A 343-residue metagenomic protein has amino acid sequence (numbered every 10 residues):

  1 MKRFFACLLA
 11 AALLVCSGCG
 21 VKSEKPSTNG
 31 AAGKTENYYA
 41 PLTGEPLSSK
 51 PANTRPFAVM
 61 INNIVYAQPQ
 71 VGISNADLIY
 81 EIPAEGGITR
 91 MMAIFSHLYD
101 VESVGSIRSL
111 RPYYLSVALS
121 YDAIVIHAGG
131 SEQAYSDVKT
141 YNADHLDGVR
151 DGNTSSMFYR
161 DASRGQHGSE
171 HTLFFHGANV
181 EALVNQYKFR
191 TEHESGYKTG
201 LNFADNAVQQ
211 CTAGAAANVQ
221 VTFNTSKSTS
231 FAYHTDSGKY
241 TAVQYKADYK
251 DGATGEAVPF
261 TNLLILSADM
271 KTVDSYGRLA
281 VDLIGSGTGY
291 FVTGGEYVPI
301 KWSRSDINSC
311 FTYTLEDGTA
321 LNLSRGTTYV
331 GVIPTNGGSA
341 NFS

Functional and structural regions predicted by a protein language model:
K2-A10: Sec-dependent signal peptide recognition, specifically the positively charged N-region followed immediately by
V15-G18: C-terminal motif of bacterial Sec signal peptides marking the signal peptidase cleavage site
G20-K22: Bacterial signal peptide processing site
K25-L78, E85-S343: A surface/extracellular/periplasmic glyco- and lipid-processing/surface-interacting theme
